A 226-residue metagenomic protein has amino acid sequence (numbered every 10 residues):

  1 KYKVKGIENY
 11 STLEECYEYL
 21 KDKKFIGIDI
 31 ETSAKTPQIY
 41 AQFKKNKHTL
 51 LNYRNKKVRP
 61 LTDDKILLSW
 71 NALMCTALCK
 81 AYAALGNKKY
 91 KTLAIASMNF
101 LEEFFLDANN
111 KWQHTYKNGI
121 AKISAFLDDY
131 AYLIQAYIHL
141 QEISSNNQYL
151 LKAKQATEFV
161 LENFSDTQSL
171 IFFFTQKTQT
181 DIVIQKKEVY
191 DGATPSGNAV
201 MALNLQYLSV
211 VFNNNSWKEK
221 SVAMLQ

Functional and structural regions predicted by a protein language model:
K1-Q226: Glycan-recognition and catalytic cores of secretory/periplasmic carbohydrate-active enzymes
